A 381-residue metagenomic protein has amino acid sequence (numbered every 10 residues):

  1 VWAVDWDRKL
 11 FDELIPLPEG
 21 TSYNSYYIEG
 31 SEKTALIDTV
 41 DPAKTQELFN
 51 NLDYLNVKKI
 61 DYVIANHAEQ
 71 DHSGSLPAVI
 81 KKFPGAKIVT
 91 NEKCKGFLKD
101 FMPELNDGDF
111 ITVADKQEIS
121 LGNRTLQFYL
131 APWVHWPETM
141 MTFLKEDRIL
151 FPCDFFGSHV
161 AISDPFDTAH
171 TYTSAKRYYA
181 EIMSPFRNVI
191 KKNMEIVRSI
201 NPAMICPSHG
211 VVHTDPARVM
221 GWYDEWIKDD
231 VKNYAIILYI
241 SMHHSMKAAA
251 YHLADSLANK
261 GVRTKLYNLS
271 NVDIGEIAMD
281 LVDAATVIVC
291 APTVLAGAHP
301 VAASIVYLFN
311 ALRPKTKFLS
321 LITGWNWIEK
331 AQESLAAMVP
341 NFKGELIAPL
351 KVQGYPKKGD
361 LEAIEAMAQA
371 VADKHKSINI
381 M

Functional and structural regions predicted by a protein language model:
V1, W6-F11, D147-F166: Short, solvent-exposed beta-strand-terminating loops
V1-K33: Zn-dependent metallo-beta-lactamase
I37-T39, I60-A68, I88-N91, L150-D154 (+1 more regions): Active-site neighborhood of phospho(di)ester-bond hydrolases with catalytic His/Asp-centered motifs
A43-V89: Active-site metal-binding motif and surrounding structural segment of the metallo-beta-lactamase
S75, D273-I277: Short acidic active-site motifs
V89-T139, F186, K192: Metallo-beta-lactamase
I162-P165, H170-I205, G210-V211, H252-K265 (+1 more regions): FMN-binding flavodoxin-like domain, especially the glycine-rich phosphate-binding loop
L238-K260: Short, charged N-terminal beta->alpha structural module
